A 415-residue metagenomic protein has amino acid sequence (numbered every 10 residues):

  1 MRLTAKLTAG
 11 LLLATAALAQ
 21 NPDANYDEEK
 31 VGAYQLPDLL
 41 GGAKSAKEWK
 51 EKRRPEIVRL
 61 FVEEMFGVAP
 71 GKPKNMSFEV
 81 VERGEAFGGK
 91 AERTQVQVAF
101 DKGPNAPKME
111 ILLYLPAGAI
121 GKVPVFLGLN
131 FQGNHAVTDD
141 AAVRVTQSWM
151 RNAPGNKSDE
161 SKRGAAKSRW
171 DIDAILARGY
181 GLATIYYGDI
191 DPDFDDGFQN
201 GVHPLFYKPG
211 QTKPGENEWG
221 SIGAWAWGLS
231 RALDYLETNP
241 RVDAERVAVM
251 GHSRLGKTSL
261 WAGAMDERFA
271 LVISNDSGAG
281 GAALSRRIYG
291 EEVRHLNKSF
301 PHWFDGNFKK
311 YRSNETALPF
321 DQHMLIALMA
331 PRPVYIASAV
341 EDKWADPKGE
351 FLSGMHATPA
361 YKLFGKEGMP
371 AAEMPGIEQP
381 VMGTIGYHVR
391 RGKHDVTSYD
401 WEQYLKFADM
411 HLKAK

Functional and structural regions predicted by a protein language model:
A14-A17: N-terminal signal peptide c-region/cleavage motif recognized by signal peptidases
A19-P70, F407: N-terminal pre-domain segments of enzymes
E110-L113, G121-F131: Short beta-strand element of the alpha/beta-hydrolase
G128-A244, L284-R287: Cap/lid segment of the alpha/beta-hydrolase catalytic domain
V202-L205, P209, S274-L325, D346 (+1 more regions): Mobile cap/lid helix-loop segments that gate and shape the active-site cleft of serine hydrolases
A224, S230-E291, H295, S299 (+2 more regions): Primarily recognizes the serine-hydrolase "nucleophile elbow" in alpha/beta-hydrolase and SGNH/GDSL folds
S299, F308-K309, G354-K415: C-terminal catalytic histidine-bearing segment of alpha/beta-hydrolase fold enzymes
A330-P347, R390-G392: Conserved strand-to-loop "acid loop" that flanks and positions the catalytic carboxylate
